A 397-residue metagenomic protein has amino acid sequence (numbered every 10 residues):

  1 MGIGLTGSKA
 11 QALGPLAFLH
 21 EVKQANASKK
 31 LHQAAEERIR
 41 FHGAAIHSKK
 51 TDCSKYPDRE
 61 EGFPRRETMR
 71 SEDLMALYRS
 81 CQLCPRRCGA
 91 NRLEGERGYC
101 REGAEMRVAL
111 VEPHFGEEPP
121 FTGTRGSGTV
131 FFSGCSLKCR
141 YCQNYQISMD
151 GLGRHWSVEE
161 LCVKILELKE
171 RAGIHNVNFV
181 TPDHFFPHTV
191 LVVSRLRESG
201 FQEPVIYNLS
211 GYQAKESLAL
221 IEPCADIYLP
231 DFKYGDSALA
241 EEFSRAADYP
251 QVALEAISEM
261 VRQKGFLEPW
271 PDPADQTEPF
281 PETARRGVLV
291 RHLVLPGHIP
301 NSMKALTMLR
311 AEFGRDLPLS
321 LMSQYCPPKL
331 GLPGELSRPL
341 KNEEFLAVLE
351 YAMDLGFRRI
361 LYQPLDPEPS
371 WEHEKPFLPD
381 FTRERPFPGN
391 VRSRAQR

Functional and structural regions predicted by a protein language model:
G2-E96, F266-R397: Auxiliary Fe-S-binding modules of radical SAM enzymes
R101-P223, I227-Y228, D236-S237: Conserved Radical SAM active-site core
G128, V177, V205-Y207, Y228-P230 (+3 more regions): Hydrophobic faces of well-ordered beta-strands that scaffold small-molecule active sites in alpha/beta enzyme cores
S148, F186, G211-A214, F232-P250 (+3 more regions): Conserved radical SAM core fold
W156, H184, S244-V252, G297 (+2 more regions): Alpha-helix N-cap and loop-to-helix initiation/capping positions
K164, T189-V193, S217, I221 (+4 more regions): A general structural detector for well-ordered alpha-helical segments in enzyme core domains, enriched
V193-S194, I221, S244-A247, E374-R383: Short low-complexity, flexible loop/linker segments enriched in glycine and/or proline with clustered acidic
E241-P281: Anionic-ligand binding region
